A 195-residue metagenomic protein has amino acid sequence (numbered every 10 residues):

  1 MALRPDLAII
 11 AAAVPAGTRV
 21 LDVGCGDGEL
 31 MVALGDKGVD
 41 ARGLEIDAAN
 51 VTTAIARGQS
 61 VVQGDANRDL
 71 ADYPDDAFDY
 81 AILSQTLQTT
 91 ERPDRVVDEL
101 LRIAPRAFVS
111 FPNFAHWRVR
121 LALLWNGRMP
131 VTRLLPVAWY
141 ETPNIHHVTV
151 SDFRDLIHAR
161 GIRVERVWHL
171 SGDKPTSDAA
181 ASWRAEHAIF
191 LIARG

Functional and structural regions predicted by a protein language model:
M1-G17: Conserved alpha-helix/loop element of class I SAM-dependent methyltransferases that forms part of the SAM/SAH-binding
A16, D76-A77, I103: Alpha-helix C-terminal capping/helix-to-coil transition sites in glycosyltransferase folds
G24-G26: Class I SAM-dependent methyltransferase "Motif I" SAM/SAH-binding loop
E29-D69: Class I SAM-dependent methyltransferase SAM/SAH-binding core
D69-D75: Short conserved loop adjoining the S-adenosyl-L-methionine
Y80-R92: A short SAM/SAH-binding and catalytic strip from SAM-dependent methyltransferases
R95-E99, R106-G195: S-adenosyl-L-methionine-dependent methyltransferase catalytic module, highlighting the catalytic core
